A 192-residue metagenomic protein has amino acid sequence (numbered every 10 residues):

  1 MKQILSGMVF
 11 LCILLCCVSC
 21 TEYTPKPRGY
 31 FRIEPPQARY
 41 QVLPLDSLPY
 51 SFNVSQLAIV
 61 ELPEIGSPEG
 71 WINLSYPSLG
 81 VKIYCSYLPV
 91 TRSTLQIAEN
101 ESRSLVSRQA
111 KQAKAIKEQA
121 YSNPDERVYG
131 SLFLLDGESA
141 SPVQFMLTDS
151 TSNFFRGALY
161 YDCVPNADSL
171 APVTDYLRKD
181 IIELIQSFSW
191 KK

Functional and structural regions predicted by a protein language model:
M1-V9: Bacterial N-terminal signal peptides that target proteins for export
L15-S19: C-terminal motif of bacterial Sec signal peptides marking the signal peptidase cleavage site
T21-R28: Bacterial lipoprotein signal-peptidase II cleavage site
R28-P49: Post-signal peptide N-terminal segment of mature Sec-exported envelope proteins
L48-R103: Secretory pathway targeting signatures of secreted, lumenal, and periplasmic proteins
I83-R92, V143-F145, A167-D175: Second-shell loop/turn segments in exported
N100-R156: Signature of long, low-cysteine stretches enriched in small and polar/charged residues
A158-K192: Surface-exposed amphipathic alpha-helical segments
